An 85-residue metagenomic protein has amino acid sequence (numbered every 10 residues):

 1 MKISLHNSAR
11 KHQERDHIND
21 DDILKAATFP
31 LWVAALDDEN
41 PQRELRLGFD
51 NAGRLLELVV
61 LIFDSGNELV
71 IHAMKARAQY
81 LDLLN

Functional and structural regions predicted by a protein language model:
M1-N85: Ribonuclease/tRNase effector modules and their secretory precursors
